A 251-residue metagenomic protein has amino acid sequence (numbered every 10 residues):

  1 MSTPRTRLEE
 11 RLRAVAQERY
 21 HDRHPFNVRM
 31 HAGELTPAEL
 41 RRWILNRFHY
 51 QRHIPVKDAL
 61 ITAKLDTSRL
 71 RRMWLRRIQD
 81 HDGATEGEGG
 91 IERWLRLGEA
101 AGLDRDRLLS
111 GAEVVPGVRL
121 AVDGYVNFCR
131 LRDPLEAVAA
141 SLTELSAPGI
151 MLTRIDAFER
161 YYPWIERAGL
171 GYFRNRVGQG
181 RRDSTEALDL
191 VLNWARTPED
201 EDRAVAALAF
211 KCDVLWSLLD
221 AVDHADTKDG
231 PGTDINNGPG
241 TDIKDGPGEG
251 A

Functional and structural regions predicted by a protein language model:
S2-D229, A251: Non-heme di-metal
K228, T233-N236, K244: Intrinsically disordered, low-complexity segments used as extracellular stalks/linkers and nuclear/regulatory IDRs
T241-A251: Long, low-complexity, intrinsically disordered segments
